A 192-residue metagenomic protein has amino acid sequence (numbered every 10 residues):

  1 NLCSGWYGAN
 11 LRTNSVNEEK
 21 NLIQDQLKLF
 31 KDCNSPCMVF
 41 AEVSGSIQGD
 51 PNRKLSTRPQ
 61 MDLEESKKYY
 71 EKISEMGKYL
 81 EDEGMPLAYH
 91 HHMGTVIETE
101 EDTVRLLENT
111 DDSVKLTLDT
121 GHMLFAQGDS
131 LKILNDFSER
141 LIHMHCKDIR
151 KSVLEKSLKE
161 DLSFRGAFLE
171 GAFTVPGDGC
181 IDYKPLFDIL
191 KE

Functional and structural regions predicted by a protein language model:
G5, A41, K147: Conserved residues at the C-terminal ends of beta-strands
W6-R12, G45-Q48, R150-V153: Conserved radical SAM core fold
R12-K115: Active-site acidic/histidine proton-transfer and metal-coordination neighborhood in alpha/beta enzyme cores
N21-C37, D129-I142, Y183-K191: Short amphipathic alpha-helices and their capping/turn segments at secondary-structure boundaries
I47-Q48, F164-F168, L190: A general structural signal for short secondary-structure boundary/capping elements
S66-K67, D178-P185: Glycine-rich S-adenosyl-L-methionine
E71-T174, C180: Acidic/histidine-rich catalytic cores of soluble enzymes
